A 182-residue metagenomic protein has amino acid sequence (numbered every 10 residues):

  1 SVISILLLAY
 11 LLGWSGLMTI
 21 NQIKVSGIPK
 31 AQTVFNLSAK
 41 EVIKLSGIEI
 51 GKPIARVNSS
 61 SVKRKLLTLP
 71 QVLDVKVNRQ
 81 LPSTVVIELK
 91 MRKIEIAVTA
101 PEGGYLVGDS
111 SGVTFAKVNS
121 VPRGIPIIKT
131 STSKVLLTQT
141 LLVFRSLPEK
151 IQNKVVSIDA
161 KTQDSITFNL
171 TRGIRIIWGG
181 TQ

Functional and structural regions predicted by a protein language model:
S1-K24, T33-P53, S61-R64, T68 (+1 more regions): Charged, solvent-exposed interaction patches on well-folded alpha/beta domains that mediate macromolecular contacts
P29: Short, charge-patterned binding micro-sites
